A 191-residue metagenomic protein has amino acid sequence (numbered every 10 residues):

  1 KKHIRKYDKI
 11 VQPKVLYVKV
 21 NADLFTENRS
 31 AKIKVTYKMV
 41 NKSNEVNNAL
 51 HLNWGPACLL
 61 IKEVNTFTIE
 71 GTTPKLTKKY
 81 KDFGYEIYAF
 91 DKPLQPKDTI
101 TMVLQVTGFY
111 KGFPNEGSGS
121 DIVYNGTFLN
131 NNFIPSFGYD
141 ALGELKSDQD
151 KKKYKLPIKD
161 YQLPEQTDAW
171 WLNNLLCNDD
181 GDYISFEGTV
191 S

Functional and structural regions predicted by a protein language model:
K1, Q105-S191: Extended, low-hydrophobicity, Ser/Thr/Pro/Gly-biased non-transmembrane segments
K1-S43: Membrane-interface segments at or immediately adjacent to transmembrane helices that form the boundary between
K14-V18, G84-E86, D168-A169: Short linear interaction motifs
A22-T26, Y37-S43, P56-C58, V106-Y110 (+1 more regions): Beta-strand elements of well-folded, non-transmembrane domains
A31-V35, I100, I184: Hydrophobic core residues within well-ordered beta-strands of beta-rich domains
E45-N47, C58-N125, N173-D179: A surface-exposed beta-strand-loop module
N48-W54: Short Gly/aromatic-enriched secondary-structure transition segments
